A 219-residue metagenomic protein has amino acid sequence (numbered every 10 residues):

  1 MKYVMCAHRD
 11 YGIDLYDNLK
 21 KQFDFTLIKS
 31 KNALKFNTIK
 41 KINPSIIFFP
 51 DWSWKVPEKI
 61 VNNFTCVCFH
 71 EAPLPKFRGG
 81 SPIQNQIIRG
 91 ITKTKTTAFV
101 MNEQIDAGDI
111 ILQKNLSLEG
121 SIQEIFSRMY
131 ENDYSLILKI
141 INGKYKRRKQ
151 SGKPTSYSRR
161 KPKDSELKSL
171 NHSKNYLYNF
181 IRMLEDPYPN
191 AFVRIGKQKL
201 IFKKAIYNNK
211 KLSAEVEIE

Functional and structural regions predicted by a protein language model:
M1-E219: One-carbon transfer enzymes
